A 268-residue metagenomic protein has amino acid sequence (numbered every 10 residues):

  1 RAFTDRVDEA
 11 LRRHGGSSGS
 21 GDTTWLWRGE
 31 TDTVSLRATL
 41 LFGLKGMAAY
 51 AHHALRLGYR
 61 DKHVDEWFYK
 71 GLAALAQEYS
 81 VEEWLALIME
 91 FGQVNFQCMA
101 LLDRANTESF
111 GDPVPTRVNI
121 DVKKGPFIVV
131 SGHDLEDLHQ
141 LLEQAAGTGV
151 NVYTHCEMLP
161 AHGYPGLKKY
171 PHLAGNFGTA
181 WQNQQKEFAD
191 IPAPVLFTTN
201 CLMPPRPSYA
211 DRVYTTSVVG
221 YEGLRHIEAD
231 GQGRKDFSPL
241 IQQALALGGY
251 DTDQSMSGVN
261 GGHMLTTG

Functional and structural regions predicted by a protein language model:
R1-G268: Metallocofactor- and cofactor-centric catalytic cores in central/energy metabolism, strongly enriched
